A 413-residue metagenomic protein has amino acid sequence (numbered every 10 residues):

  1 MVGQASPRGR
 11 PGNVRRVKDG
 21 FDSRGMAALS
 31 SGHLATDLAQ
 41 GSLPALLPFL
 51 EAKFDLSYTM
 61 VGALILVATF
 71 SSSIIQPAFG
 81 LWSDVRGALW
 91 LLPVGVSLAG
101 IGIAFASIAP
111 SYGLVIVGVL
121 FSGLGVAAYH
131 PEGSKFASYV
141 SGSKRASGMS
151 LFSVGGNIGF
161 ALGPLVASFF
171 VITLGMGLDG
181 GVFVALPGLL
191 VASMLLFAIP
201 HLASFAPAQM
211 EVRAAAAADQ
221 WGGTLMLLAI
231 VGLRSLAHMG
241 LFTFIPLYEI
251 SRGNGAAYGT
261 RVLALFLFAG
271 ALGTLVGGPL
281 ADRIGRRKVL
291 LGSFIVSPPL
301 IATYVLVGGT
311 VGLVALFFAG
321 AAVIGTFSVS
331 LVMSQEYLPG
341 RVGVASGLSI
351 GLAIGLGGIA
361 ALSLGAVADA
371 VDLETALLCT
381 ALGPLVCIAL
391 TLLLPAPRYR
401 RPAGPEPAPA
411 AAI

Functional and structural regions predicted by a protein language model:
G41, T69-P77, A161, L267-L275 (+1 more regions): Residue-level signature of mid-helix packing/kink "hotspots" within the transmembrane helices of 12-pass Major
L43-P44, G222-A271: Extracytoplasmic gate region of multi-pass secondary transporters
D55, G87, I108-G113, G142 (+3 more regions): Helix-breaking motifs and short loop linkers at transmembrane-helix boundaries and internal kinks in secondary membrane
I74-G113: Conserved MFS/SLC helix-loop-helix module at the cytosolic interface between two early adjacent transmembrane helices
W90-A104, K288-T303: Structural signature of the two symmetry-related core transmembrane helices
G118-G155: Cytoplasmic helix-loop-helix junction between adjacent transmembrane helices in 12-TM secondary transporters
F152-P200: Helix-loop-helix hairpin linking two adjacent transmembrane segments in secondary transporters
A185-Q209, I388-P395: C-terminal membrane-cytosol helix-exit motif in multi-pass small-molecule transporters
